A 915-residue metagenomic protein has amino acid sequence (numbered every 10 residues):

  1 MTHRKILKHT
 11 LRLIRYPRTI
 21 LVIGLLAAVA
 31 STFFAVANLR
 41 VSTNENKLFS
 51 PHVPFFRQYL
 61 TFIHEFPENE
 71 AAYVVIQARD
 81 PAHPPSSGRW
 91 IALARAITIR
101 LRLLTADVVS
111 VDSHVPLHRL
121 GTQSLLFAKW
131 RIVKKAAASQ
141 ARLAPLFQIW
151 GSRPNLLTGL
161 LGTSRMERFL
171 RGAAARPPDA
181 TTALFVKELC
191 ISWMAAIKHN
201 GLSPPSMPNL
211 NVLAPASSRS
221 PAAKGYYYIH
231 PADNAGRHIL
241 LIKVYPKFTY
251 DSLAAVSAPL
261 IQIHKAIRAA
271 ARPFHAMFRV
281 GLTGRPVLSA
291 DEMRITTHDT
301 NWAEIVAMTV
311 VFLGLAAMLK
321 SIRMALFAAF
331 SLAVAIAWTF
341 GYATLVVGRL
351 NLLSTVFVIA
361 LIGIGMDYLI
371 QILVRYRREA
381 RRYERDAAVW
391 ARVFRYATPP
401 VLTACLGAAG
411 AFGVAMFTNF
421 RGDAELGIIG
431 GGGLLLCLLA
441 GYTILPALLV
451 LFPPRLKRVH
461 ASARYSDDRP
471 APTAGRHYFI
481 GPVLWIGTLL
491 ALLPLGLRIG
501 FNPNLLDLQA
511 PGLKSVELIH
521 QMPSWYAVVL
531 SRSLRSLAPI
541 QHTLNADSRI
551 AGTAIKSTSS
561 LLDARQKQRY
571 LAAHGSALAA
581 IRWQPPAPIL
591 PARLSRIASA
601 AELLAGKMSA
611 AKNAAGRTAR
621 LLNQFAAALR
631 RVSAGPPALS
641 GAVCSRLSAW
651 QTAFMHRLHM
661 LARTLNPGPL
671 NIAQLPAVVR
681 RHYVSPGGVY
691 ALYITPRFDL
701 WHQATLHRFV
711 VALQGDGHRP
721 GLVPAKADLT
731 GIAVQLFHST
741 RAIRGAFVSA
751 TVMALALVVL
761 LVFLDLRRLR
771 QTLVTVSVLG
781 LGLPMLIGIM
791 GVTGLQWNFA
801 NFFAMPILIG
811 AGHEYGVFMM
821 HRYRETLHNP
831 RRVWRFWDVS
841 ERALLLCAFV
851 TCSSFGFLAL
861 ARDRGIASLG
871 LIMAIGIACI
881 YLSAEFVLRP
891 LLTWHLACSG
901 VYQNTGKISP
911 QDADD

Functional and structural regions predicted by a protein language model:
M1-T43, P54-T61, F248-A254, A258-L508 (+1 more regions): Membrane-embedded transmembrane helical bundles of large multi-pass transporters/channels
T2-M308: Membrane-proximal extracytoplasmic
F34-P81, I91, Q140-L146, L213-I229 (+8 more regions): Solvent-exposed, non-transmembrane loop/terminal regulatory segments of multi-pass membrane proteins
T98-D112, T543-K556, R719, V723-K726: Short acidic amphipathic segments
H114, Q521-R582, P586-I589, A611: Soluble catalytic regions of membrane-associated enzymes that act on cell-envelope and secretory-pathway components
Q123-A137, A564-A580, S739-A750: Short, low-order "capping/linker" segments at domain edges
A137-T163, G575-G606, A754-Q771: Extended, charge-rich low-complexity interaction segments
L170-I322, L603-L755: Extracytoplasmic
